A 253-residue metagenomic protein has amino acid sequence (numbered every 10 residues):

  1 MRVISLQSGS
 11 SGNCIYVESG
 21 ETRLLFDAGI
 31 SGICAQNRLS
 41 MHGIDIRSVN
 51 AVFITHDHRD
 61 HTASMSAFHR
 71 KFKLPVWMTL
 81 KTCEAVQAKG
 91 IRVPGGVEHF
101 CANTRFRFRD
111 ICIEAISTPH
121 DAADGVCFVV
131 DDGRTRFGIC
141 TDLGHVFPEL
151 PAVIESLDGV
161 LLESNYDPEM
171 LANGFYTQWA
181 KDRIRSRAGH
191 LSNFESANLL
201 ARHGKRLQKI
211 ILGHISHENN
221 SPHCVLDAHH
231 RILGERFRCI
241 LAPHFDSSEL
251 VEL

Functional and structural regions predicted by a protein language model:
M1-H42, V126-D142, G159: Conserved beta-strand hairpin/beta-sheet module of binuclear metal-dependent hydrolase folds, prominently
S5-C14, T55-M65, I113-A115: Structured catalytic core of nucleotide-sugar glycosyltransferases
S11, H58-T62, C83-A85, A122-A123 (+3 more regions): Active-site environment of divalent metal-dependent phosphoester hydrolases
F26-G29, V49-D57, W77-L80, G138-T141 (+3 more regions): Active-site neighborhood of phospho(di)ester-bond hydrolases with catalytic His/Asp-centered motifs
I33-M78, D158: Active-site metal-binding motif and surrounding structural segment of the metallo-beta-lactamase
A63-F72, Q87-K89, S221-D227: Metal-dependent catalytic neighborhoods of phosphoester/phosphodiester hydrolases
L80-R134: Metallo-beta-lactamase
P148-H244: Cap/insert and terminal regions of metallo-dependent hydrolase folds
